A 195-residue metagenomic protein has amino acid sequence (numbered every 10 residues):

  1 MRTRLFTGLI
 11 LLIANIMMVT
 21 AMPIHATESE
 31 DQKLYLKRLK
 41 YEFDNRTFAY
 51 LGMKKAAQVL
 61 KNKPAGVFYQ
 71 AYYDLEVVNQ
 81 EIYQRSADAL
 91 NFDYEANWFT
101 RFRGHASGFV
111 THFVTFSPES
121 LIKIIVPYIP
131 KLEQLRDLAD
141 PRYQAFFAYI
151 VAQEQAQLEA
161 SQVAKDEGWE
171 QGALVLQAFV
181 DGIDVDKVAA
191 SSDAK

Functional and structural regions predicted by a protein language model:
M1-R4: Positively charged n-region of N-terminal signal peptides that target proteins for export
G8-V19: Bacterial N-terminal signal peptides
V19-A21, A26: Boundary at the C-terminal end of the N-terminal hydrophobic targeting segment
T27-K195: Non-heme di-metal
